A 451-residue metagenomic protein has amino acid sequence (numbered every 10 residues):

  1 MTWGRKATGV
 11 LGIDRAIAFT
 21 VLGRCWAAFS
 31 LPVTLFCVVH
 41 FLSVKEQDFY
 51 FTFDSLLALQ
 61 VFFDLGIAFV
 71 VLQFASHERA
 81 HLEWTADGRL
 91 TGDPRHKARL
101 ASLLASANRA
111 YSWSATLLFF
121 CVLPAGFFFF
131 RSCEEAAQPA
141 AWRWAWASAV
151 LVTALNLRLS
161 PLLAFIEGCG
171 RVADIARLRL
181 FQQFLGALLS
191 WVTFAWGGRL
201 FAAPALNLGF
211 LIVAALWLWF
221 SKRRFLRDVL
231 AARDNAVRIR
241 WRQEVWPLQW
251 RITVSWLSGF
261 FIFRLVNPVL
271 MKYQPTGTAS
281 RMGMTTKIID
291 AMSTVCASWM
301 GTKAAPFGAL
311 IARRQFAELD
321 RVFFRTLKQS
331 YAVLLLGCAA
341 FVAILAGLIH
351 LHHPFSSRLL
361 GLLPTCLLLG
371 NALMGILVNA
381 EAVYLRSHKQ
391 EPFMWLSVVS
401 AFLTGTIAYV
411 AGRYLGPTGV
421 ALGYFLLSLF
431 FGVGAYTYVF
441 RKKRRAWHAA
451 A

Functional and structural regions predicted by a protein language model:
M1-I13, L200-N207, L216-F263, R314-A317 (+1 more regions): Interhelical loop/hinge segments that connect adjacent transmembrane helices in multipass membrane
G12-H77, H81, W250-G277, S428: Signature of the first transmembrane helix
D14, F51, D87-W113, V245-W246 (+3 more regions): Interfacial transmembrane-helix starts/ends
F53-L65, S255, G259, L265 (+4 more regions): Transmembrane helix-bundle signature of multi-pass secondary active exporters and lipid flippases
L65-D93, I289, S293-R314, S387: Helix-loop junctions and terminal segments of transmembrane helices in multi-pass membrane transport/translocation
F127-S148, T276-S280, A317, A343-L373: Interfacial segments at transmembrane-helix termini and the short loops linking adjacent helices
R143-S148, A176-R227, L403, P417-R441: Hydrophobic alpha-helical transmembrane segments
T153-R179, F201, C366, G370-S397: Membrane-interface junctions at transmembrane-helix termini in multi-pass inner-membrane proteins
